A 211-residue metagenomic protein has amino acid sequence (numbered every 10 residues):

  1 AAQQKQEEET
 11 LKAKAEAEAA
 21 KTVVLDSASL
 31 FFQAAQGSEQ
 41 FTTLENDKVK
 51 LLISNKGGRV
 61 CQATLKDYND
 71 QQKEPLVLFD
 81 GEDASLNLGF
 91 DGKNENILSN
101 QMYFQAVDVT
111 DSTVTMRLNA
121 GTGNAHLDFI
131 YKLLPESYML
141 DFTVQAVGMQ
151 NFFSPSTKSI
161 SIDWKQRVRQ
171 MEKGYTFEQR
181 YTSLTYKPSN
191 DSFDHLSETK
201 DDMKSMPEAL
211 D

Functional and structural regions predicted by a protein language model:
A1-A15, G121: Subset of Sec-pathway N-terminal targeting signals
K5-Q6, K14, V24, K200 (+1 more regions): Intrinsically disordered, low-complexity regulatory regions of eukaryotic regulatory proteins
E9-E39: Short, Gly/Pro- and small/polar-rich lid/capping loops
A34-D211: Soluble non-transmembrane domains of integral membrane proteins
